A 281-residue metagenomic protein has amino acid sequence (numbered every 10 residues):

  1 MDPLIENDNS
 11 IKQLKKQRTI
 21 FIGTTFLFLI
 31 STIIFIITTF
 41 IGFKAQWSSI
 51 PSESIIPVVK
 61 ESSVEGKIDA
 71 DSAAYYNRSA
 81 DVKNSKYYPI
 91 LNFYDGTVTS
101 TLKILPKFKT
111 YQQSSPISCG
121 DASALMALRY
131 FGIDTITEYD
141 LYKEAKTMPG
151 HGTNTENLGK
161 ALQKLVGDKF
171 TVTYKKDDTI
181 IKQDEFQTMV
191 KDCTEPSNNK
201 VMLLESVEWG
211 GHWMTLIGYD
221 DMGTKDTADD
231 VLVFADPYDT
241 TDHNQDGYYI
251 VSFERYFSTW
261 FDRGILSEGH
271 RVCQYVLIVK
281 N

Functional and structural regions predicted by a protein language model:
M1-K12: Short, low-complexity, Lys/Arg-enriched N-terminal segments of secretory-pathway carbohydrate enzymes
S10-I30: N-terminal Sec-pathway targeting helices
I36-T155, T227-D229, I278-N281: Active-site-adjacent structural segments surrounding the nucleophilic cysteine of cysteine proteases and isopeptidases
Q46-P51, I55-V59, I68, S100 (+2 more regions): Noncatalytic regulatory segments and standalone regulatory/sensor domains
A122-D134, E144, M148, A161-D168 (+3 more regions): Structured segments of extracytoplasmic/periplasmic soluble domains in secreted or envelope-associated proteins
D134-L141, T171-T179, L204-V207: Surface-exposed patches in mature extracellular/periplasmic domains of secreted proteins
T153-K175: Mid-length scaffold segments of soluble, non-membrane domains
T179-D236: Active-site-adjacent substructure of cysteine-protease-like catalytic cores
